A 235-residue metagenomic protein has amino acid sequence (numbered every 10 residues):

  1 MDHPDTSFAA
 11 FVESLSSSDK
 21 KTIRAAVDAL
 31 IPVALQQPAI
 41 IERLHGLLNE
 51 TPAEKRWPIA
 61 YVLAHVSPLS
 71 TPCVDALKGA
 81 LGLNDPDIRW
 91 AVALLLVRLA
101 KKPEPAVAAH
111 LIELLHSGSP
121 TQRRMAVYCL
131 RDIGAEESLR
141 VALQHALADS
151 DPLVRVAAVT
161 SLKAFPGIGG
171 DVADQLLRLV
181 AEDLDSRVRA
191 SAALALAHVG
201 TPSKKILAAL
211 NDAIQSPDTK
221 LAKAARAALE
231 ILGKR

Functional and structural regions predicted by a protein language model:
M1-H3, K21-Q36, E54-L69, G79 (+6 more regions): Structural detector for internal amphipathic alpha-helices that build alpha-solenoid repeat scaffolds
D2-S14, L35-N49, P68-G82, K102-H116 (+4 more regions): Amphipathic alpha-helical scaffolding segments comprising HEAT/armadillo-like alpha-solenoid repeats
S18-K20, T51-P52, N84-D85, G118-S119 (+3 more regions): Short inter-helical turns and helix N-cap capping residues of alpha-solenoid HEAT/ARM repeat scaffolds
K205, S216, K220-A227: Short, charged alpha-helical segments
